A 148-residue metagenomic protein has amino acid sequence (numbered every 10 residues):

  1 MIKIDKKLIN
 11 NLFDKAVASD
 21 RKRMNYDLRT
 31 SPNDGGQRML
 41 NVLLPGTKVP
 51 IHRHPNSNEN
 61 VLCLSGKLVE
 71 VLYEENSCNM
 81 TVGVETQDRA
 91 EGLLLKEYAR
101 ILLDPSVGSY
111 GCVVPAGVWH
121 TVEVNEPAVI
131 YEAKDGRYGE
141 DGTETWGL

Functional and structural regions predicted by a protein language model:
M1-G36, P50, T81-L102: A short, N-terminal "cap"/entry segment at the start of jelly-roll beta-barrel domains of the cupin/DSBH fold
L40-P55: Conserved short histidine dyad/triad with adjacent acidic residue
K48, K67, P127-V129: Structural motif
P50, E70-L72, E132: Short hydrophobic/aromatic-rich beta-strand segments that constitute the beta-sheet cores of beta-sandwich/beta-barrel
N56-C78: Glycine- and acidic-residue-biased ligand/ion/polar-headgroup-sensing regions
N60, T121, P127-T143: A short hydrophobic beta-strand segment most commonly corresponding to one strand of the jelly-roll/cupin
L103-E126, A133: Conserved metal-binding segment of the jelly-roll/cupin
